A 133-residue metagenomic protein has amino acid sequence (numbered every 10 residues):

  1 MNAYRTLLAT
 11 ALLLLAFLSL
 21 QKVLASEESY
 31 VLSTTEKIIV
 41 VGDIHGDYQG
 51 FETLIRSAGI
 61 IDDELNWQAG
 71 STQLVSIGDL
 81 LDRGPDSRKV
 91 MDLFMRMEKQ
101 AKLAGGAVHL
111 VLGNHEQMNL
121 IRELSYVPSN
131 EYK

Functional and structural regions predicted by a protein language model:
N2-T6, S19-K133: Feature recognizes metal-dependent phosphohydrolase scaffolds
A9-S19: Bacterial N-terminal signal peptides
